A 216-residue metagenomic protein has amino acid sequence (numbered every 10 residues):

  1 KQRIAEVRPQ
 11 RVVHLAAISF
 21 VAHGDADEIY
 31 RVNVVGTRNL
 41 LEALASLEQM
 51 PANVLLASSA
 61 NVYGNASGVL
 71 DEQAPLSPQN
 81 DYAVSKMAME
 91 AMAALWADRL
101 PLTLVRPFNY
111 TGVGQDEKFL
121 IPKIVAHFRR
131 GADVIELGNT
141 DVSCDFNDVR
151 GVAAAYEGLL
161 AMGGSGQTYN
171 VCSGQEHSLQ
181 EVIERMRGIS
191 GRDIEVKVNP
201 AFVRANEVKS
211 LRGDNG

Functional and structural regions predicted by a protein language model:
K1-V32: NAD(P)H-binding glycine-rich loop region in Rossmannoid oxidoreductase-like domains and their noncatalytic homologs
H14, R38-D81: Conserved Rossmann-fold NAD(P)-dependent oxidoreductase catalytic core, especially the SDR/UDP-sugar
A16, L55-S58, Q79, R106-F108 (+2 more regions): Active-site beta-alpha turn of Rossmann-fold NAD(P)-dependent dehydrogenases/reductases
E28-V34, A74, P78-E90, Q115-P122 (+2 more regions): Short-chain dehydrogenase/reductase
G36, L40-L44, M92-A93, A155 (+1 more regions): Hydrophobic positions on the long internal alpha-helix of Rossmann-like NAD(P)-dependent oxidoreductase domains
Y63-A66, N80-D81, T103-P122, S143: Flexible, glycine-rich beta-alpha linker
N65-A66, S77-T103, F128-R129: Active-site Tyr-X1-5-Lys
R129-G216: C-terminal substrate-binding subdomain of Rossmann-fold SDR/epimerase-dehydratase oxidoreductases
